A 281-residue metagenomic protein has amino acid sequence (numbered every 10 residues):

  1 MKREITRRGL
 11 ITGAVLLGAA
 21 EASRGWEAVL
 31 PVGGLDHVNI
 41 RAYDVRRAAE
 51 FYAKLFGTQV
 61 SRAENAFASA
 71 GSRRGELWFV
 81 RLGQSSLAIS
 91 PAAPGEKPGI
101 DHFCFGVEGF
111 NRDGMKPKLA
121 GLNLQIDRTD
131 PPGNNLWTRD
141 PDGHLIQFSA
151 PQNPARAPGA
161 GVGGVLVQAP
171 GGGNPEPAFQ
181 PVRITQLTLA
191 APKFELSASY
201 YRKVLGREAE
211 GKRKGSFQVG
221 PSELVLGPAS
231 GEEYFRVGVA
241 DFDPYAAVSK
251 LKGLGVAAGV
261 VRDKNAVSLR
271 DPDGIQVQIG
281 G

Functional and structural regions predicted by a protein language model:
K2, L30-G33, N39-S86, N134-W137 (+2 more regions): Core segments of cupin and vicinal oxygen chelate
R3-A28, K116-L189, S216, V248-G281: Vicinal oxygen chelate
E27-V29, P91-G95, P175-A178, L224-P228: Short, flexible, solvent-exposed loop/turn segments with mixed acidic/basic and small polar residues
G34-D44, W78-R81, A92-K118, N134-R139 (+5 more regions): Vicinal oxygen chelate
E50, K54, D113, P117-G121 (+4 more regions): Replace "anionic and nucleotidyl ligands
S85-A88, K97, G143-Q147, A155 (+3 more regions): Short, charged/polar, Gly/Pro-enriched secondary-structure boundary elements
